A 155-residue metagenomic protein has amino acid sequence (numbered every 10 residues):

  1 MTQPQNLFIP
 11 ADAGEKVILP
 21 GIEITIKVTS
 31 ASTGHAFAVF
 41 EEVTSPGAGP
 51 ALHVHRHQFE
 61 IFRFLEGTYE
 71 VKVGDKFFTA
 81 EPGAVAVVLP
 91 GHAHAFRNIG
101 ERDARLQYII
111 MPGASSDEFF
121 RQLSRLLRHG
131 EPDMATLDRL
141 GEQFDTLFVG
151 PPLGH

Functional and structural regions predicted by a protein language model:
M1-G14, P151-H155: Basic/polar N-terminal segments that are highly enriched at the extreme N-terminus, encompassing both cleavable
F8-P10, D75-A93: Short acidic-glycine-tyrosine-enriched beta hairpin
A13-L52: A short glycine-rich, His/Asp/Glu-containing loop-to-beta-strand
E23, I61, T68-E70, F77 (+2 more regions): Structural motif
V39-S45, V54-V73, I109: Short, conserved beta-strand element in jelly-roll/cupin
A48, Y69, V87, E118 (+1 more regions): Hydrophobic small-molecule pocket/channel-lining residues, especially in calycin-type beta-barrels
P90-D117: Ligand-binding loop in jelly-roll beta-barrel domains
R121-H155: Acidic/histidine-enriched, glycine/proline-rich intrinsically disordered or flexible terminal extensions
